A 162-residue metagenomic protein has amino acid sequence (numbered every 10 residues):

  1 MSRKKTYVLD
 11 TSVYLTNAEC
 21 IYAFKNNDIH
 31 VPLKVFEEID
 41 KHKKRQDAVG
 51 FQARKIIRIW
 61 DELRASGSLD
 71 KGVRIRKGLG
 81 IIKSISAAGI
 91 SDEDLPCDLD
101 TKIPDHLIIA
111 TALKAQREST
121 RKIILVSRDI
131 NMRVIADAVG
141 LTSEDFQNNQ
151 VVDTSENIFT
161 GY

Functional and structural regions predicted by a protein language model:
R3-I124, I130-Y162: Active-site-proximal, substrate-binding regions of enzyme catalytic domains and RNA-binding/basic surfaces
